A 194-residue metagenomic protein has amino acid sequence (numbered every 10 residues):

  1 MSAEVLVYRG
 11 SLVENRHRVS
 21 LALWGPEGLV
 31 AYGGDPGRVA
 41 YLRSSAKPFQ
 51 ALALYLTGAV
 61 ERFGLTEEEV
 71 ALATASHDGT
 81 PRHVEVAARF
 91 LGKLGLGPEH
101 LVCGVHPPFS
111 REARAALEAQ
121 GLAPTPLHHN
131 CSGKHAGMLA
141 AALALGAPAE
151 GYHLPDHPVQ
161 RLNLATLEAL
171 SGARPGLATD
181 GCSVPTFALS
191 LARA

Functional and structural regions predicted by a protein language model:
M1, T66-R174, G181-C182: Active-site-adjacent helix/loop patches that line small-molecule binding or acyl-intermediate pockets
M1-G37: Beta-lactamase-like hydrolase cores
G25-G28, L56-V60, L65, G95: Short, solvent-exposed loop/edge-beta patches enriched in aromatic
V30-R38, G64-A75: Glycine-/proline-rich flexible loop or hinge segments
D35-R43, S183: Alpha-helix N-cap/helix-initiation motif
L42-V60: Active-site SXXK
P185-A194: Active-site-proximal alpha-helical segments within enzyme catalytic domains
